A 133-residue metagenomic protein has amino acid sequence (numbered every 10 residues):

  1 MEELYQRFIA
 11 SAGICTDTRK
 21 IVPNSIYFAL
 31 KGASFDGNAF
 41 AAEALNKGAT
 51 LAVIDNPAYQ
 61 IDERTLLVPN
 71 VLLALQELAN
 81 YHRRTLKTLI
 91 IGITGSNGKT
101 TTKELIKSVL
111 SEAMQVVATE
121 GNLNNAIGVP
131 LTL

Functional and structural regions predicted by a protein language model:
M1-E77, Y81: N-terminal leader/targeting and accessory segments in enzymes
A74-L133: Phosphate-binding loop of NTP-binding sites
